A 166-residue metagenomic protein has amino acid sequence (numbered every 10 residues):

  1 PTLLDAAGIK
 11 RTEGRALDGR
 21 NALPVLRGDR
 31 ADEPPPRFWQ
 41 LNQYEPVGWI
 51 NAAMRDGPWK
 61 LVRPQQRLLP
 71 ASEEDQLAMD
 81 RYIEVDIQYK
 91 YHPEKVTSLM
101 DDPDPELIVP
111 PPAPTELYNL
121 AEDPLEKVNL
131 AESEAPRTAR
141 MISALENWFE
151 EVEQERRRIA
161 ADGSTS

Functional and structural regions predicted by a protein language model:
P1-D56: Polar, surface-exposed loop/tail segments that function as active-site lids or cofactor/substrate-recognition elements
P1-L4, L23, R27, N51 (+4 more regions): Non-transmembrane alpha-helical segments in soluble domains of secreted/periplasmic/extracellular proteins
A6-R11, L26-R30, L61-R63, L145-E153: A generic secondary-structure signal for well-formed alpha-helical elements
A16, A135-P136: Soluble non-cytosolic domains of exported or imported proteins
G19, E153-T165: Short, flexible loop/turn segments with low-complexity composition
W39-Q40, W59, W148, I159: Tryptophan-centered motif/residue detector
N42-A131, R137: C-terminal, low-complexity/hydrophilic appendages and adjacent surface loops of extracellular/periplasmic anionic
V109, N129, A160-D162, S166: Extracellular/periplasmic ectodomains of large secreted or surface enzymes and adhesion receptors
